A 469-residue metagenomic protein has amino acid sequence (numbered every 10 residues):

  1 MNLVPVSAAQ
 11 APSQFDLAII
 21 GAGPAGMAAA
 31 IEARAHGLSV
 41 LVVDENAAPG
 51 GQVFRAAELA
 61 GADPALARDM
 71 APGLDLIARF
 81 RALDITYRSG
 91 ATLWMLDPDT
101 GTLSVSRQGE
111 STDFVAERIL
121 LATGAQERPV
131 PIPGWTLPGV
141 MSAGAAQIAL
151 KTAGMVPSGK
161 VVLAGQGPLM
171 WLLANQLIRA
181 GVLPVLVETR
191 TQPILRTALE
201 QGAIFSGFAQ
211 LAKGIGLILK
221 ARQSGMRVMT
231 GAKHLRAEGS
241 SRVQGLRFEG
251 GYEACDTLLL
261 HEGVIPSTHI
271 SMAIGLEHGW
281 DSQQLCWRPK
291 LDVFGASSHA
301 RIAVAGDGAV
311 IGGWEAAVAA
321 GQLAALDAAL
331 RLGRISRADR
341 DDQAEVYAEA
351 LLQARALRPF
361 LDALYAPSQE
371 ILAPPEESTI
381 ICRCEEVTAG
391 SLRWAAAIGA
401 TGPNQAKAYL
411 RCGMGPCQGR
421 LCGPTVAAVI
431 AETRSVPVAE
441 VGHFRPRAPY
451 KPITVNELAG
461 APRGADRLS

Functional and structural regions predicted by a protein language model:
N2-L410, M414-P416, R420-S469: Residues forming the flavin
